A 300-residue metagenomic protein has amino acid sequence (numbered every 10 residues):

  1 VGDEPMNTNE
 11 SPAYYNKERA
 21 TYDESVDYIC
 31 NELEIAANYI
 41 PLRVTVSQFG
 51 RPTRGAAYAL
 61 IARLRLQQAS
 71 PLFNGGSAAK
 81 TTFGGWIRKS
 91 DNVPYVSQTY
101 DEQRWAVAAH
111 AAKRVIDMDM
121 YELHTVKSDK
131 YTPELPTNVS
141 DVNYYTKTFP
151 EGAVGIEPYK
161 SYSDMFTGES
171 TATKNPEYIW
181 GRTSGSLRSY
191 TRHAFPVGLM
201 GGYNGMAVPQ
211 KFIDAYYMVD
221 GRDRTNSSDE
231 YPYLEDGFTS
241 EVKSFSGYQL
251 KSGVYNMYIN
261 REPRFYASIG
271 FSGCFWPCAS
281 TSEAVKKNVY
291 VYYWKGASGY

Functional and structural regions predicted by a protein language model:
V1-R54, R63-Y100, Y300: Aromatic-anchored glycine-rich loop motif in surface-exposed flexible loops
G55, L66-G299: An aromatic- and glycine-enriched ligand-binding surface/loop that stacks and positions planar moieties
